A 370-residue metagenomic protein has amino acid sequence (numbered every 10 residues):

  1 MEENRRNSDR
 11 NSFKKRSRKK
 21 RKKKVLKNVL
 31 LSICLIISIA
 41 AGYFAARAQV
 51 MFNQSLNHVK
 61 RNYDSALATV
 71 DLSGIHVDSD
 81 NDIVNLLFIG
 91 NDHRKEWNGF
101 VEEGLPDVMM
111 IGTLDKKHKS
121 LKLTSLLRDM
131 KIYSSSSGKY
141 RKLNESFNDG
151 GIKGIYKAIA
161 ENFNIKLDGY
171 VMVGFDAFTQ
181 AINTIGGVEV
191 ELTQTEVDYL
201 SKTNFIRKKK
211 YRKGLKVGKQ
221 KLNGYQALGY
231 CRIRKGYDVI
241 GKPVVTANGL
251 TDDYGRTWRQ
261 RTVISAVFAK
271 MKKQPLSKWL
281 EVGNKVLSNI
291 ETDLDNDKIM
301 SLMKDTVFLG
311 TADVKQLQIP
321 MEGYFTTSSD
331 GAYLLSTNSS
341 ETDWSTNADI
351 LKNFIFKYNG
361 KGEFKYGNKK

Functional and structural regions predicted by a protein language model:
E3, K14, R21-K119, R232: Entry/capping segment at the start of metal-dependent catalytic domains with acidic active-site entry clusters
A68-G74, I83-V84, W97, S136-K139 (+1 more regions): C-terminal solvent-exposed extensions
V77, D82, N183-P275, Y366: Flexible, polar/acidic helix-loop-strand segments at domain edges
S79-N85, N91, V101-L105, N148-K153 (+6 more regions): Solvent-exposed, acidic/flexible segments
N81-V84, E103-M109, H118-L126, G138 (+7 more regions): Extracytoplasmic
K95-F100, Y140-D149, N164-G169, V217 (+4 more regions): Second-shell loop/turn segments in exported
P106-V108, Y140, I152-A160, F175-T179 (+7 more regions): Extracytoplasmic/secreted envelope proteins and their assembly/folding machinery, especially bacterial periplasmic
S146-Y211, D293-D295, T311: Amphipathic, coiled-coil-like alpha-helical scaffolding segments used for oligomerization/assembly
